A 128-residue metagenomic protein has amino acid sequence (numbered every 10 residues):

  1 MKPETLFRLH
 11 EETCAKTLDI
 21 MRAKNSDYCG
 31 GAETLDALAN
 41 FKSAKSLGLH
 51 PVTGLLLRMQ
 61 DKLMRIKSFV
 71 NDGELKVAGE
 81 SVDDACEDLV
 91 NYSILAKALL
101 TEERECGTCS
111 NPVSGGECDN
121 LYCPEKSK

Functional and structural regions predicted by a protein language model:
M1-E105, K128: Intrinsically disordered, low-complexity regulatory regions that flank transcription factor DNA-binding cores
E105-N111: Disulfide-bonded cysteine-rich modules in secreted/extracellular proteins, activating on the conserved Cys frameworks
S110, D119-S127: Cys/His-coordinated zinc-binding microdomains
S114-G116: Short, non-ligating residues that shape and space the ligands of small metal-coordination modules and catalytic
